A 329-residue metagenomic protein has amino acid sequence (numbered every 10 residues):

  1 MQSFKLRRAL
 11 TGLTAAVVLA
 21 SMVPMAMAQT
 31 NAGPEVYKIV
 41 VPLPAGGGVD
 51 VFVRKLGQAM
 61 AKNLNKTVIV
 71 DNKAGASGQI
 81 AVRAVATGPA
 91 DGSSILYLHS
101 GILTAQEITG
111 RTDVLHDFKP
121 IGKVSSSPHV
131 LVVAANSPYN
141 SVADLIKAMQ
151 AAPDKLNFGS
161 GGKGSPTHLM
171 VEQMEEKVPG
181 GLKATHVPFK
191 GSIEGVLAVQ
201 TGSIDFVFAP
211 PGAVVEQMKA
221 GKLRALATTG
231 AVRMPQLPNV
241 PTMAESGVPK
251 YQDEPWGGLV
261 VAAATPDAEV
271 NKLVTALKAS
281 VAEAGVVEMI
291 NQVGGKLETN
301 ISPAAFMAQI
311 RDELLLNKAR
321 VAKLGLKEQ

Functional and structural regions predicted by a protein language model:
M1-P34, A143, E328-Q329: Short, low-complexity disordered leader/linker segments with a strong preference for bacterial N-terminal type II
A28-D117, K155, K163, K177-F206 (+2 more regions): N-terminal (or domain-start) structured segment
E35, E245, D267-Q329: An extracytoplasmic/periplasmic, membrane-proximal ligand-sensing/linker region
Y37-I39, G46, V53, V70 (+11 more regions): Residue-level signal for nonpolar/aromatic packing positions in well-ordered secondary structure
P44-G46, S100, A134-Y139, G161-S165 (+4 more regions): Short coil/turn segments
G48-F52, L56, M60, S77-A81 (+12 more regions): Stable alpha-helical elements in mature extracytoplasmic
M60, A84-S93, Q106-E194, M243 (+1 more regions): Hinge/capping helix and adjacent helix->loop/strand transition within the periplasmic-binding protein
S100-G110, E172-P179, D205-V240: A ligand-binding cleft/hinge motif common to bilobed small-molecule-binding domains
